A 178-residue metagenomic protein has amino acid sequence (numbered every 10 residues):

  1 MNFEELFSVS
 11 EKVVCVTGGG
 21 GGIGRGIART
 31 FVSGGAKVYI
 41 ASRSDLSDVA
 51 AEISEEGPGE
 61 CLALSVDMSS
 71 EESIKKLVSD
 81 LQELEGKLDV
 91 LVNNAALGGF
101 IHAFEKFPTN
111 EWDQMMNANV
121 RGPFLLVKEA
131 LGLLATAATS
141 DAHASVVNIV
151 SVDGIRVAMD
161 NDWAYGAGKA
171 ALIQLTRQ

Functional and structural regions predicted by a protein language model:
K12, P58, K87-L88, L134-V152: Active-site loop of short-chain dehydrogenase/reductase
G20-G21: Conserved glycine-rich cofactor-binding loop
G34-V49: Conserved glycine-rich Rossmann-like NAD(P)H-binding loop of the short-chain dehydrogenase/reductase
S65-K76, T109: The beta1-alpha1 cofactor-binding region of Rossmann-like NAD(H)/NADP(H)-dependent oxidoreductases
H102-F104, P108-D113: Substrate-binding pocket helix/loop in short-chain dehydrogenase/reductase
V127-K128, R177: A short, exposed helix-loop element centered on a Lys and neighboring polar residues
T139-A171, T176-R177: Catalytic loop of short-chain dehydrogenase/reductase
